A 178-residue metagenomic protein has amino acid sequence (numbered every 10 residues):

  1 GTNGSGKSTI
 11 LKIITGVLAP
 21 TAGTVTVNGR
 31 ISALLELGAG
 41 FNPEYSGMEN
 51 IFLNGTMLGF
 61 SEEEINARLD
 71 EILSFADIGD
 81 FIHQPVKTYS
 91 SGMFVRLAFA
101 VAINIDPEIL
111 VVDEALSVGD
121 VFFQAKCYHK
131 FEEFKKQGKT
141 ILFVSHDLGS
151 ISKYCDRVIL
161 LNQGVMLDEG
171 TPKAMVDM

Functional and structural regions predicted by a protein language model:
T15: Helix-to-loop junction immediately C-terminal to a conserved catalytic motif
F52, E64-F81: Conserved ABC ATPase "signature" region
V101-V112: A short, proline-enriched helix->beta-strand linker immediately N-terminal to the Walker B motif in ABC-type P-loop
S145-H146: H-loop/switch region of ABC-family ATPase nucleotide-binding domains
K153-L160: Conserved catalytic segment of ABC-fold P-loop ATPases
Q163-G164: Conserved ABC ATPase "signature" C-loop
E169-G170: ABC ATPase "signature
